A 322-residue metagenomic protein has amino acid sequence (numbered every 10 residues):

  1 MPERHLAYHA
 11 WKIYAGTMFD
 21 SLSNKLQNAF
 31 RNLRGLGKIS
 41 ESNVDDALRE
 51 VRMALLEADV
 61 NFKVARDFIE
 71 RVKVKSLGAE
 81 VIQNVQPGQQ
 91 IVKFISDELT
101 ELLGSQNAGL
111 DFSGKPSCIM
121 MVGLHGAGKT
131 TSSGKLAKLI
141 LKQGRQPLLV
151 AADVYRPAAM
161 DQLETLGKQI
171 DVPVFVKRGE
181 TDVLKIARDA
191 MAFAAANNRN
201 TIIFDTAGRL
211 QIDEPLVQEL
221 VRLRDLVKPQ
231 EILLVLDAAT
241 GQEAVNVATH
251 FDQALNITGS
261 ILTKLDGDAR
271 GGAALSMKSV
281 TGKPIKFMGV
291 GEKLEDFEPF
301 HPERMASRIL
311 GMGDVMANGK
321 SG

Functional and structural regions predicted by a protein language model:
P2-T17: Short, Lys/Arg-enriched N-terminal segments with co-localized hydrophobic residues within the first ~10-30 amino acids
M18, L36, N43, G109-S113 (+10 more regions): Replace "in large, NTP-powered and nucleic-acid-processing enzymes" with "in large, NTP-powered factors and other
F19-L36, T206, R304, R308-G322: Long amphipathic alpha-helical segments used for membrane anchoring, targeting, substrate engagement, or oligomerization
D20, E41, D45, F62 (+11 more regions): Electropositive phosphate-/nucleotide-binding environments in soluble metabolic enzymes
K25-A152, A159-G179, I186-A196, N200-T206: Primarily NTPase-proximal linker/entry elements flanking Walker-type ATP/GTP-binding cores
G126-A127, Y155-P157, T181-V183, G208-I212 (+2 more regions): Short, small-residue-enriched loops and turns at beta-alpha junctions that line or gate enzyme active sites
K129, S133, A159-M160, D213-L216 (+2 more regions): Alpha-helix N-cap/helix-start motif
R188, R199, Q211, L220-R224 (+1 more regions): Conserved phosphate-handling catalytic cores of large alpha/beta enzymes
